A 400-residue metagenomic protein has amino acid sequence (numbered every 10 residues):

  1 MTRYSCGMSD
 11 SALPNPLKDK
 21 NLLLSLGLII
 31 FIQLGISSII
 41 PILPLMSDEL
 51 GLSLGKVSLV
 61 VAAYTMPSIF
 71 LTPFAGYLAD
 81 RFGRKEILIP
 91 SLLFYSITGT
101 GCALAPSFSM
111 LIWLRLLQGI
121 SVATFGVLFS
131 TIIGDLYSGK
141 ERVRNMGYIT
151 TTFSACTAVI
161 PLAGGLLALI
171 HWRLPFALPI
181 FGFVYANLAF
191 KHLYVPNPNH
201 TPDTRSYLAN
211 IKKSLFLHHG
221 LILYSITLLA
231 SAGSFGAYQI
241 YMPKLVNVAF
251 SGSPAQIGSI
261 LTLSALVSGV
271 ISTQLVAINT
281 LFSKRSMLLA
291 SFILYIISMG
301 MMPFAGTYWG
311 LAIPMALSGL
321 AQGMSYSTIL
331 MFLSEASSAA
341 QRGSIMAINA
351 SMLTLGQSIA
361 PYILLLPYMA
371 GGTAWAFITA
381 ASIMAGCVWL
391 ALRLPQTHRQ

Functional and structural regions predicted by a protein language model:
S9-P16, Y194-L223: Juxtamembrane intracellular "pre-TM" segments in multi-pass secondary transporters
G51, G83, L104-M110, S138 (+1 more regions): Helix-breaking motifs and short loop linkers at transmembrane-helix boundaries and internal kinks in secondary membrane
F70-P106: Conserved MFS/SLC helix-loop-helix module at the cytosolic interface between two early adjacent transmembrane helices
T72-G83, I271-S283, Y368: Helix-to-loop junctions at the C-terminal end of transmembrane segments in multipass secondary transporters
F94, T98-G101, S109-L117, W309-L317: Paired small-residue
L114-T152: Cytoplasmic helix-loop-helix junction between adjacent transmembrane helices in 12-TM secondary transporters
Y148-K191: Helix-loop-helix hairpin linking two adjacent transmembrane segments in secondary transporters
I180-N199, L390-P395: C-terminal membrane-cytosol helix-exit motif in multi-pass small-molecule transporters
